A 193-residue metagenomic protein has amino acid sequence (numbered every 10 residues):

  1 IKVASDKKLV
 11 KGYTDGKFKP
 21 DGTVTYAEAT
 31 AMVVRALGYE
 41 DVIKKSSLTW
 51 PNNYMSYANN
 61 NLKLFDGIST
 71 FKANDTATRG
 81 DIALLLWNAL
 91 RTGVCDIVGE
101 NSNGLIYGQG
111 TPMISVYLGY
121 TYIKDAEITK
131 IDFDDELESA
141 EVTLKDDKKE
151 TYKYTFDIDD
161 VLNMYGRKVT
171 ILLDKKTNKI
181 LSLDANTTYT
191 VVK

Functional and structural regions predicted by a protein language model:
I1-T190: N-terminal propeptides
